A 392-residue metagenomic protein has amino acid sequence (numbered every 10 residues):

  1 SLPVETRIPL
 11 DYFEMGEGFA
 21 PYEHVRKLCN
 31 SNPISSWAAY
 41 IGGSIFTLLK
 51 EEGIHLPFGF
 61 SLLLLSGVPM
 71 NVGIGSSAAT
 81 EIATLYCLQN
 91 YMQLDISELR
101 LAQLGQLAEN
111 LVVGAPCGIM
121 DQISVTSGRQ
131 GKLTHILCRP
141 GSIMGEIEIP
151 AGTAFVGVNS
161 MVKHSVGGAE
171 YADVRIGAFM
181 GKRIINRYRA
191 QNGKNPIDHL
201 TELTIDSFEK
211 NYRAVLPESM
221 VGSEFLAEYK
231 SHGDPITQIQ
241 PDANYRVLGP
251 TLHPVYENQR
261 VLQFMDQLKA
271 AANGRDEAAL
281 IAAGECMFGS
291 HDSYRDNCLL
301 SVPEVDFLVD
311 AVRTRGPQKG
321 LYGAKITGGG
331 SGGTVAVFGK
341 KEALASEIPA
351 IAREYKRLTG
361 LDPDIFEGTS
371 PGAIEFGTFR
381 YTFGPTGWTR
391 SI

Functional and structural regions predicted by a protein language model:
S1-I34, A38, K132-K325, F338-I392: C-terminal nucleotide
S1-Q106, G316-P317: Anion-binding (especially nucleotide phosphate/pyrophosphate-binding) glycine-rich loop and adjoining beta-alpha core
Y40-I41, L64, T80, L101 (+4 more regions): Internal, well-ordered alpha-helical segments in soluble enzyme and binding-protein domains
L48, E52, L88-D95, E109-V112 (+3 more regions): A generic secondary-structure signal for well-formed alpha-helical elements
L62-L64, V158-S160, V335: A structural signal for short, well-ordered beta-strand segments
V72-G157: Fold-level recognition of mixed alpha/beta catalytic cores in primary-metabolism enzymes, strongest
G332-F338: Short beta-strand->loop micro-motif that forms the acidic, two-metal-ion catalytic signature in nucleotide-processing
